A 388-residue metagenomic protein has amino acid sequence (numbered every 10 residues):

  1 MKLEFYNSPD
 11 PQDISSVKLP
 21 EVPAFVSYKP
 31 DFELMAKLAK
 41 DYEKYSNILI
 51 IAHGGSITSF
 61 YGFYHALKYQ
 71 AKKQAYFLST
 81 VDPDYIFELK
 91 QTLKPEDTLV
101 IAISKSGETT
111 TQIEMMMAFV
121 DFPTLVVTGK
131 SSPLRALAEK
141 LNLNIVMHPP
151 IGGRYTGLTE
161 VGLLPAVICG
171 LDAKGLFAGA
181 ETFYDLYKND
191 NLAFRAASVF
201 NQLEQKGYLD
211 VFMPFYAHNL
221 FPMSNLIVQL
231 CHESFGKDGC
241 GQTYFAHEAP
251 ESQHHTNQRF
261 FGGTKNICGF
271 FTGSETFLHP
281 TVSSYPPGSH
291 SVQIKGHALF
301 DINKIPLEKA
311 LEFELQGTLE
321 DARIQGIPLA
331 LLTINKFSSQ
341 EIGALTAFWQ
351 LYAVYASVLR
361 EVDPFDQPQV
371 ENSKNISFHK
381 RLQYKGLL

Functional and structural regions predicted by a protein language model:
M1-S46, Y355-Q369, N375-H379, Q383-L388: Cofactor-/ligand-binding subdomain signature composed of acidic, glycine-rich, tryptophan-containing flexible loops
P9, D13-A24, Y28, L38-D41 (+3 more regions): Acidic catalytic cores of enzymes that act on phosphate-bearing nucleotides/polynucleotides
K40-K188, N375, H379: Glycine-rich phosphate-binding loops that contact phosphosugars or nucleotide phosphates
H53, S79, K105, T109 (+11 more regions): Hydrophobic alpha-helical scaffolding
S56-T58, D84-Y85, E108-T110, P133-R135 (+4 more regions): Flexible loop/turn segments at secondary-structure boundaries
R135, L176, A193, G239-A246 (+4 more regions): Flexible, glycine/charged-enriched surface loops at secondary-structure junctions
K140-N144, A166-D190, L230, S234-D238 (+5 more regions): Change "in soluble alpha/beta enzymes" to "in soluble alpha/beta proteins
P328-S377: Internal helix-turn-beta structural module
